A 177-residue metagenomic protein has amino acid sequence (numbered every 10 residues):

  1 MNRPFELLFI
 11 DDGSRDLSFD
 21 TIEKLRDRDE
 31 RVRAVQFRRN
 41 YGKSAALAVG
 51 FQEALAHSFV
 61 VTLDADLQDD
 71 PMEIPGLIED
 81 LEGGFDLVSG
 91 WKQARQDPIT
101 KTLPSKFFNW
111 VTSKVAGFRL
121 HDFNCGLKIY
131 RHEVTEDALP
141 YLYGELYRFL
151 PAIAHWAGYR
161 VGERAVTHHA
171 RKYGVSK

Functional and structural regions predicted by a protein language model:
R3-S14, V35-Q36, L63: Short beta-strand/loop segment that forms part of the nucleotide-sugar
F5, F19-E53, G90: Conserved donor nucleotide-binding strand/loop of the catalytic core
D11-D20, L67-Q68: A conserved acidic beta->alpha catalytic loop
D29, A54-S58, G83, H132: Active-site acidic short loop of glycosyltransferases
G42-A54, Q68, M72-E73, Q96-K177: Conserved catalytic loops of nucleotide-sugar-dependent glycosyltransferases that act on lipid-linked
H57-Q68: Short beta-strand-to-loop acidic/aromatic patch adjacent to the donor-nucleotide binding site
F59, D86-L87, V161: Short, Asp-centered acidic motifs that coordinate Mg2+ and/or phosphate in catalytic or ligand-binding sites
P75-I99: Conserved donor NDP-sugar-binding/catalytic core segment of glycosyltransferases
